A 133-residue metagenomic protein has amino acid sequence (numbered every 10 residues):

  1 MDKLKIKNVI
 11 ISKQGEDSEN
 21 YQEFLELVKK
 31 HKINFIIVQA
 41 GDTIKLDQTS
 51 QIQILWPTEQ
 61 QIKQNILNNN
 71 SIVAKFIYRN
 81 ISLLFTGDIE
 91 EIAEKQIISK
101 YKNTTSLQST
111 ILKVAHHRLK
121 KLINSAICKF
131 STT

Functional and structural regions predicted by a protein language model:
M1-T133: Non-globular, low-confidence helical/coil segments that flank catalytic cores
